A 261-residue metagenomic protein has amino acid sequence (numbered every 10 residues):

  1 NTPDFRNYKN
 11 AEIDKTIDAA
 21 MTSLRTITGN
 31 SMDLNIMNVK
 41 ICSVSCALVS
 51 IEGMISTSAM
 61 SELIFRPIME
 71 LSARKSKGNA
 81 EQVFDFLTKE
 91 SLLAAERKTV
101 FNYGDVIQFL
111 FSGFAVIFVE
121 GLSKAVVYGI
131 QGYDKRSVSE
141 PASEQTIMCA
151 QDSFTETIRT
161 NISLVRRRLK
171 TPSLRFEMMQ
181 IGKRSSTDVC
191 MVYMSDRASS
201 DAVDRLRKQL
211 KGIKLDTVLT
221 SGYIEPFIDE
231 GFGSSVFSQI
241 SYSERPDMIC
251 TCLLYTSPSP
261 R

Functional and structural regions predicted by a protein language model:
N1-S257, R261: Membrane-embedded alpha-helical signal segments
